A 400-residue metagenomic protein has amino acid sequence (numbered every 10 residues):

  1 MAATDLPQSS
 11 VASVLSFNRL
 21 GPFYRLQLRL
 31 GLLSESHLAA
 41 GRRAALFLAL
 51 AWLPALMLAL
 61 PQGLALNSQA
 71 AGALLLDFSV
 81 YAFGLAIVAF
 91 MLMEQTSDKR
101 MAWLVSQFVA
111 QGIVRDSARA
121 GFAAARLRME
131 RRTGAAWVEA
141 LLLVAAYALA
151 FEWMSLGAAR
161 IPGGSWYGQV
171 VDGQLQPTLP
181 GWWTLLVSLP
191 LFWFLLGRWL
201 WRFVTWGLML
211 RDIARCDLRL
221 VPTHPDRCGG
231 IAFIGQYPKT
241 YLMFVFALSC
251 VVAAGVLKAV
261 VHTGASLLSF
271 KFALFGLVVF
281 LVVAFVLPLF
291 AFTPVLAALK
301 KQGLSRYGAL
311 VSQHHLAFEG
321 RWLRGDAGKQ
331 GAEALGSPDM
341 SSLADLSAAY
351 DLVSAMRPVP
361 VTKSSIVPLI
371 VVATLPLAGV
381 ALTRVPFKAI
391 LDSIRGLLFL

Functional and structural regions predicted by a protein language model:
M1-V221: Transmembrane-helix bundle segments that line or gate the permeation/cavity pathway in multi-pass membrane proteins
L32-L53, A120-A150, W182-S188, T223-S249 (+1 more regions): Loop-to-transmembrane boundary segments
A65-L75, A158-W182, A253-L277, K388-L400: Membrane-interfacial helix-loop-helix connectors in multipass membrane proteins
G84, W182-R202, K271-F292, A373-T383: Alpha-helical membrane-embedded segments
Q107-A125, W166-G173, W206-F233, T293-A327 (+2 more regions): Juxtamembrane inter-helical linkers in multi-pass membrane proteins
F194, R202-A273: Long, internal scaffold/assembly segments composed of regular secondary structure
P238-H314: Long, well-ordered mid-to-C-terminal structural blocks that present hydrophobic/aromatic surfaces
S365-D392: Final/C-terminal transmembrane alpha-helix of multipass membrane proteins
